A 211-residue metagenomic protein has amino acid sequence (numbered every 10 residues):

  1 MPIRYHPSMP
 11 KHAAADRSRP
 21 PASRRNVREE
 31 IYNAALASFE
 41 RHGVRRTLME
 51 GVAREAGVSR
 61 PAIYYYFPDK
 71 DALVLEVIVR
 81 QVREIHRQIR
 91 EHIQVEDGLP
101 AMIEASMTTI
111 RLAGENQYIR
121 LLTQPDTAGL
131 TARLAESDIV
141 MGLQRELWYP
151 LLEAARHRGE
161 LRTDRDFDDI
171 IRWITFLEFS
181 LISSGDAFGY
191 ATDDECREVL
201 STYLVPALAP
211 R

Functional and structural regions predicted by a protein language model:
M1-H42, R46-E55, A72-L75: Basic, helix-initiating cap at the start of DNA-binding domains
M1-S18, T108, R145-R158, F176-L177 (+1 more regions): C-terminal peripheral helix-coil segments that are non-catalytic and often amphipathic
A56-F67: Short hydrophobic/aromatic patch on the recognition helix
F67, I78, E178: DNA major-groove recognition helix of helix-turn-helix
E76, R87-Y118, I170-I174, R197: Hydrophobic alpha-helical connector segments
H86, T131-E160, D168-T175: Amphipathic alpha-helical packing segments from all-alpha helical-bundle domains
A113-D138: Amphipathic alpha-helical segments used for helix-helix packing
